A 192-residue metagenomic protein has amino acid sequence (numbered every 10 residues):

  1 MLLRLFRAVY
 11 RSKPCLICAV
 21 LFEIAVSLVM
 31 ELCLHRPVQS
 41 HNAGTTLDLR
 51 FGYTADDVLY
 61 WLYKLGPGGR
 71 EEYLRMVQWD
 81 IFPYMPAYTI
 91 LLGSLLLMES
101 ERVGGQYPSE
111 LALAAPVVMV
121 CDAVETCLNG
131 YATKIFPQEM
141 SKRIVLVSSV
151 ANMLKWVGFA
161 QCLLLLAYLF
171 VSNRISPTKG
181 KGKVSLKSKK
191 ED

Functional and structural regions predicted by a protein language model:
L2-V77: Interfacial loop at the N-terminal end of multi-pass membrane proteins
R4-R11, G68-R75, R102-S109, E139-V150: Juxtamembrane loop-transmembrane helix junctions in multi-pass integral membrane proteins, especially the extracellular
H35-S40, L97-G105, K134-Q138, V171-K181: Transmembrane helix-loop junctions in multipass membrane proteins, especially transporters and channels
R75-I90, V147-Q161: Membrane-interface loop-to-helix entry segments
P83-E101, Q161-P177: Transmembrane alpha-helical segments in integral membrane proteins
M98-I135, D192: Hydrophobic alpha-helical transmembrane segments of integral membrane proteins
V118-V171: Alpha-helical transmembrane segments of multi-pass integral membrane proteins, characterized by long hydrophobic
K179-D192: Non-transmembrane, juxtamembrane loop and terminal tail segments of multi-pass eukaryotic membrane proteins
